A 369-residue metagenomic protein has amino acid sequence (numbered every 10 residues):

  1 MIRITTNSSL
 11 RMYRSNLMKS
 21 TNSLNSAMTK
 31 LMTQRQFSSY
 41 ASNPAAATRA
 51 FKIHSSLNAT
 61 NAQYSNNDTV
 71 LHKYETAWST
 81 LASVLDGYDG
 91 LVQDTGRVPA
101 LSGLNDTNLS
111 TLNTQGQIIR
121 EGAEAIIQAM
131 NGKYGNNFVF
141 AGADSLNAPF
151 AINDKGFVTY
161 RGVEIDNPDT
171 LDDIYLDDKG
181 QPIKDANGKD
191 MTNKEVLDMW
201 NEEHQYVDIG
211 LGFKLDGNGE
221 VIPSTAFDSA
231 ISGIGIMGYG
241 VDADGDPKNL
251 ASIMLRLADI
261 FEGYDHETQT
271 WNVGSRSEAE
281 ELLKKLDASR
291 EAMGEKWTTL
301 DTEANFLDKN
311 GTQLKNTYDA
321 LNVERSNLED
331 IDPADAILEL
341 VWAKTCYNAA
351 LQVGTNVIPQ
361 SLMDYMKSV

Functional and structural regions predicted by a protein language model:
M1-L146, E262, H266-V369: Amphipathic alpha-helical polymerization modules
L17, M28-L31, R35, I127 (+3 more regions): Polar, low-complexity export/assembly segments characteristic of proteins that are secreted or assemble on the cell
